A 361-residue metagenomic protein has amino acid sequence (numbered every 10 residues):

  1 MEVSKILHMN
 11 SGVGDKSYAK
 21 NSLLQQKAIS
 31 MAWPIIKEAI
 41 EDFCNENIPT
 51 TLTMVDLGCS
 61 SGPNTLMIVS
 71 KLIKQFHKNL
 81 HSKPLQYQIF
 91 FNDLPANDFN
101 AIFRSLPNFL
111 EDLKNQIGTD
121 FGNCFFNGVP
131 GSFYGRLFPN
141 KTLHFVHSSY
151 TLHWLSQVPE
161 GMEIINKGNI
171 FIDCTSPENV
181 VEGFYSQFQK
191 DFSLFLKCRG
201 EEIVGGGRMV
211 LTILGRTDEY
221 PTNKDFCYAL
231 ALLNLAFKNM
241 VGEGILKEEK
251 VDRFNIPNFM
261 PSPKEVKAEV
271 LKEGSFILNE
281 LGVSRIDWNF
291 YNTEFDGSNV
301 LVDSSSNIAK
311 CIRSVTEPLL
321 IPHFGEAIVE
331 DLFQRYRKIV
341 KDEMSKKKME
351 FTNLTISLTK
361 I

Functional and structural regions predicted by a protein language model:
M1-K141, H153-S176, L211, R216-T217 (+1 more regions): N-terminal charged/capping segments associated with class I S-adenosyl-L-methionine
A28-M31, Q187-D191, N258-S262: Soluble or luminal CAZymes and related metallo-dependent hydrolases
I89, H144-Y150, K267: Conserved, well-structured core segments
K141, D191-C198, E202, E269: Short, conserved SAM-binding segment of the class I
S148-D191, T217-F254: Mobile active-site "lid"/loop adjacent to the S-adenosyl-L-methionine
E160, I203-G205: Helix-to-beta-strand junctions that scaffold the AdoMet/dcAdoMet cofactor pocket in Class I SAM-dependent enzymes
G205-I328: Substrate-binding/catalytic lobe of Class I Rossmann-like enzymes that use SAM or dcSAM, i.e., the mid-to-C-terminal
